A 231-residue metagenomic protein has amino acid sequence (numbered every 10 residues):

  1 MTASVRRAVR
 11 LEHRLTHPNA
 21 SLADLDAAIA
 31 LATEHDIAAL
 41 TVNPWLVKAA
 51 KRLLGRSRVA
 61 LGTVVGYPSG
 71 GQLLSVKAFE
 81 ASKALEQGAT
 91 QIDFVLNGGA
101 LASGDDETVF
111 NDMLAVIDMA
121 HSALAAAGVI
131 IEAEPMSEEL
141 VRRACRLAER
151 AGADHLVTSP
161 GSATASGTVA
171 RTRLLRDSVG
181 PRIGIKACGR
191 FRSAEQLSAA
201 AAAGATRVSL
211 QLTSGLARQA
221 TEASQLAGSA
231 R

Functional and structural regions predicted by a protein language model:
M1-L74, A78-A81, E86, R143 (+1 more regions): Conserved N-terminal beta1-alpha1 strand-loop-helix module at the mouth
T2, R6, L11-T16, Q211-G215 (+1 more regions): Extended, intrinsically disordered, low-complexity segments
R7-L15, A38-V42, A60-Y67, I92-F94 (+4 more regions): Hydrophobic faces of well-ordered beta-strands that scaffold small-molecule active sites in alpha/beta enzyme cores
E12, A50, A84, V129 (+3 more regions): Conserved, mostly hydrophobic/aromatic
V42-A60, G71-V76, G99-A120, A125 (+4 more regions): Active-site-adjacent beta->alpha loops and helix N-cap segments on the catalytic face of soluble alpha/beta enzymes
T63, Y67-P68, E86-L101, R150-S166 (+2 more regions): Glycine-rich phosphate-binding active-site loops on the catalytic face of alpha/beta enzymes
Q72-E86, M136-L147, L174-A187, F191-V208: Catalytic cores of alpha/beta
E80, A89, F110-A120, A144-D154: Metal-dependent enolase-superfamily TIM-barrel catalytic cores that perform enediolate-based chemistry
